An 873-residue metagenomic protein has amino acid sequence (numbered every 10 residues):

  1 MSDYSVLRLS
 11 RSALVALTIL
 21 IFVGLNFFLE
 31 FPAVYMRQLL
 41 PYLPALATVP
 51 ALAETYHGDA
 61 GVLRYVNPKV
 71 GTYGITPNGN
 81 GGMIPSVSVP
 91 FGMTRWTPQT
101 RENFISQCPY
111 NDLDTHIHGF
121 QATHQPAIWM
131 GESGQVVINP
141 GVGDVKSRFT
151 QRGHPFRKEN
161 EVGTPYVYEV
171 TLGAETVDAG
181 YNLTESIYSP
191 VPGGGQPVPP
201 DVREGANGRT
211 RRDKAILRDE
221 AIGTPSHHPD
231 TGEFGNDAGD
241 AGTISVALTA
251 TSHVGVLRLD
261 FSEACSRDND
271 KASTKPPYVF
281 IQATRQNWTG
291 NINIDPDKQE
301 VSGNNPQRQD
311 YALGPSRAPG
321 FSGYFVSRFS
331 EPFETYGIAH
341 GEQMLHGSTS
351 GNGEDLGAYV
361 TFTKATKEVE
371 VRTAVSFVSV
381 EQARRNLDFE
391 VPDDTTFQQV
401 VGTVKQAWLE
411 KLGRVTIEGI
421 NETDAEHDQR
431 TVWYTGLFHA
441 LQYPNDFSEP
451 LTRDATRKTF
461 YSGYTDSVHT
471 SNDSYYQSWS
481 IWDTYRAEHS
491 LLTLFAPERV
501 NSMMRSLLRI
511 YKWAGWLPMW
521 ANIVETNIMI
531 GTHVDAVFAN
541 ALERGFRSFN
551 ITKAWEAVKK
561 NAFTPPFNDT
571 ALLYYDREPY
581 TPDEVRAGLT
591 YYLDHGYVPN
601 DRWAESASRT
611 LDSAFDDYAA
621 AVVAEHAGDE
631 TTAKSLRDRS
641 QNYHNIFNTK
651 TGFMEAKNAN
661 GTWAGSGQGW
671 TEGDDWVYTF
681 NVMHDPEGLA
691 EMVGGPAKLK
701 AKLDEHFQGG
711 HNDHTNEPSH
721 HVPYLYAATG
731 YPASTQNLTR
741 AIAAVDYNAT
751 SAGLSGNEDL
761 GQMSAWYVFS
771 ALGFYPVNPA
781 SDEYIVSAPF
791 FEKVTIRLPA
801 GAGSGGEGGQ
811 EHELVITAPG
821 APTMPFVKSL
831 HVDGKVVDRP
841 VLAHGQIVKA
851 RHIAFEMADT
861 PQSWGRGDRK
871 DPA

Functional and structural regions predicted by a protein language model:
S2-E30, Y35-E54: Fungal secretory targeting signals
Y4-L7, S12-L14, P50, Y188-V191 (+3 more regions): Serine/proline-rich low-complexity intrinsically disordered segments, especially terminal tails, linkers
L52-H489, T493-A536, L542-L611, A624-N645 (+8 more regions): Accessory carbohydrate-recognition regions in carbohydrate-active enzymes
D616: ATP-dependent phospho-/nucleotidyl transfer catalytic cores
F790-V848: C-terminal structured "cap/appendage" subdomains that terminate the fold
